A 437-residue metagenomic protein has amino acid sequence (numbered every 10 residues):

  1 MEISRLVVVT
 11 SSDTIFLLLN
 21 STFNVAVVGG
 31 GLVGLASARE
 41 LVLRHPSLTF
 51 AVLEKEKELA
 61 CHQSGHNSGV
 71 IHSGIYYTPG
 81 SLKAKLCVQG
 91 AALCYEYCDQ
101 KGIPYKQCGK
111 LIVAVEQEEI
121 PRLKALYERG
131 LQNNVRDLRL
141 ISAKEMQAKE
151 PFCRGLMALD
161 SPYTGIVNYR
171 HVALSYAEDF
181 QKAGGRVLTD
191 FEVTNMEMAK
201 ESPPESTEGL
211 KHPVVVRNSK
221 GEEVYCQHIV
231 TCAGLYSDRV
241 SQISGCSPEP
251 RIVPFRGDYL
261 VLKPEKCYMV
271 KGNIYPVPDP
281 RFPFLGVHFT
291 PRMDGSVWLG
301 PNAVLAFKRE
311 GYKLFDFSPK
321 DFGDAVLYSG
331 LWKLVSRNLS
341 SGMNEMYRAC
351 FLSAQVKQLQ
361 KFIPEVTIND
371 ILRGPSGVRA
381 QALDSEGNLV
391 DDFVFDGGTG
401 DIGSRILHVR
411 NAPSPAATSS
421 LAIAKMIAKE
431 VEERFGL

Functional and structural regions predicted by a protein language model:
L19-V33, A51: Beta1/beta-strand and adjacent pyrophosphate-binding region of the FAD-binding site in flavoprotein oxidoreductases
A36, M196-S318: Flavin-dependent oxidoreductases
V42-G65: Glycine-rich FAD pyrophosphate-binding loop
A60-G90, Q100-Y105, A306-M343: Glycine-rich active-site loop/strand segments that organize a redox cofactor
G69-K149, G155, G286-V287, S296 (+1 more regions): Dinucleotide-binding Rossmann-like beta1-alpha1 core, especially the glycine-rich loop that anchors the ADP
P79-Q89, V113-R122, D160-Q181, L188 (+2 more regions): Short beta-strand to alpha-helix junction loop
L159-H228, C232-A233, R239, L421 (+1 more regions): Helical element adjacent to the flavin cofactor pocket in flavoenzyme catalytic cores
S329, L334-L437: C-terminal catalytic lobe of FAD-dependent flavoproteins
